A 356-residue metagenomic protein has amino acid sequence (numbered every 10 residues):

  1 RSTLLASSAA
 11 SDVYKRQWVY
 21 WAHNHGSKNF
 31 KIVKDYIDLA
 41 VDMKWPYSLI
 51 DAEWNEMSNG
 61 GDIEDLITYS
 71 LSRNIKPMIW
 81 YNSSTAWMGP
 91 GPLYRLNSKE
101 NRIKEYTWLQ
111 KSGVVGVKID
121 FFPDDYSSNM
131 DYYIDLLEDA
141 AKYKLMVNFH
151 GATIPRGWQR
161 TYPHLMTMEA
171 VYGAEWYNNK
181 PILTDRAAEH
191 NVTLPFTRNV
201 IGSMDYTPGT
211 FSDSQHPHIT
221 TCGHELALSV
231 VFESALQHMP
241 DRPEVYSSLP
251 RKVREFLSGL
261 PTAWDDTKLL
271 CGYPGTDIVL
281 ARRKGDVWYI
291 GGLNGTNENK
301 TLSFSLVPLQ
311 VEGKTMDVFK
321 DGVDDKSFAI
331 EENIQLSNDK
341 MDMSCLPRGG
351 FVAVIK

Functional and structural regions predicted by a protein language model:
S2-A10, Y14: Single conserved hydrophobic/aromatic residue that forms the stacking wall/gate of nucleotide- or nucleobase-binding
K31-E53, W108-S112: Catalytic domains of carbohydrate-active enzymes, especially glycoside hydrolases
D51-T221: Aromatic- and carboxylate-enriched substrate-binding clefts and catalytic-loop regions of carbohydrate-active enzymes
D120, V318-N338: Solvent-exposed beta-strand/loop surfaces of large extracellular or lumenal domains
G223-L269: Catalytic cores of secreted or luminal carbohydrate-active enzymes
Y273-Q310, F351-V354: Carbohydrate-binding surface patches
V307-V323: Solvent-exposed beta-hairpin/edge-strand motifs
N333-K356: C-terminal beta-strand-rich structural cap/linker in extracellular carbohydrate-active enzymes
